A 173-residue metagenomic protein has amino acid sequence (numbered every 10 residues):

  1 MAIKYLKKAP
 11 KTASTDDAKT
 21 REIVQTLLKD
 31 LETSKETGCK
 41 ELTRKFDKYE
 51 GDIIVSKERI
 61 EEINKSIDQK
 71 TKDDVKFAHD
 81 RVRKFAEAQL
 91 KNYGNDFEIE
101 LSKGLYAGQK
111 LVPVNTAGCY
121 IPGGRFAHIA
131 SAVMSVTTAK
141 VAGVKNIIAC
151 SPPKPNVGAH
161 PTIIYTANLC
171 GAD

Functional and structural regions predicted by a protein language model:
M1-N115: N-terminal Rossmann-like NAD(P)+-binding subdomain of aldehyde/semialdehyde dehydrogenases
D47-K48, G143, G171: Glycine-centered helix-boundary capping/hinge motifs
I99-Y165: Conserved small-residue-rich beta-alpha loop and adjacent elements that most often cradle the phosphate/pyrophosphate
I163-D173: A glycine-rich helix N-cap at a beta->alpha junction
